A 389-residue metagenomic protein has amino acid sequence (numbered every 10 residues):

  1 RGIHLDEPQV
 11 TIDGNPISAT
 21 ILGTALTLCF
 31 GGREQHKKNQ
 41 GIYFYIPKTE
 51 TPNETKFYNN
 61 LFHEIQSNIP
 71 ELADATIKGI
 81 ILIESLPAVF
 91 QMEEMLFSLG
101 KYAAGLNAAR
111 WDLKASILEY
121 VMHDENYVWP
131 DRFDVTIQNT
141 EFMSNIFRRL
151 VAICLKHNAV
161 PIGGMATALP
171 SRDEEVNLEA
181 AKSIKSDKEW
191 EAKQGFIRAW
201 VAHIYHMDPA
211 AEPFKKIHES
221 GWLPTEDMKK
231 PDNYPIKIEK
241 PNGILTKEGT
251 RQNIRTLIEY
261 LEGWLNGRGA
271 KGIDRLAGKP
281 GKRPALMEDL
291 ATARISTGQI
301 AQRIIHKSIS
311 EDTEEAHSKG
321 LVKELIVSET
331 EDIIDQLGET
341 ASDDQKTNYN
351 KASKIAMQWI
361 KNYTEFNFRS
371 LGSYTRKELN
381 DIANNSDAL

Functional and structural regions predicted by a protein language model:
R1-L389: Expand to "…catalyze enediolate/carbanion chemistry for C-C bond making/breaking, isomerization, decarboxylation
